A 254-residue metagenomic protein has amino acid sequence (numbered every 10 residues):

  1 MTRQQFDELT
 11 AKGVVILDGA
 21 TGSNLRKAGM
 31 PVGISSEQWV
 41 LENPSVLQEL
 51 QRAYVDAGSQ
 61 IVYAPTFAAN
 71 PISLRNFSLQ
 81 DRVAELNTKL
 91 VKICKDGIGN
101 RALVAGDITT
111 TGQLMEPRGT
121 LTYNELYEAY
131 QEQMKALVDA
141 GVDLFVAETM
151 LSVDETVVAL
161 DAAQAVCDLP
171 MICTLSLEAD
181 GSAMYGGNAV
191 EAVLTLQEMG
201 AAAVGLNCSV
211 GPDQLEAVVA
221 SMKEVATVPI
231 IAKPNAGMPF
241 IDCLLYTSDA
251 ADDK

Functional and structural regions predicted by a protein language model:
F6-E42, F67-L74, N100-E125, L169-D180 (+1 more regions): N-terminal small/glycine-rich loop or linker at the start of catalytic domains across soluble metabolic enzymes
G19, Y54, C94, F145 (+1 more regions): Conserved, mostly hydrophobic/aromatic
S35-E42, V55, I61-V83, V142-T156 (+1 more regions): Glycine-rich, proline-tolerant flexible connector loops at the mouths of alpha/beta enzymes
L47-Q51, L86, L90, Q133 (+2 more regions): Alpha-helical packing segments of well-folded alpha/beta enzyme cores
I61, V83-N87, V91-V138, V142: Active-site beta->alpha loop and helix N-cap motifs at the rims of alpha/beta catalytic domains
L79-R101, V157-C173, S221-P234: Alpha-helix-loop-beta-strand connector modules within alpha/beta enzyme cores
T120-A147, L151-M171, Y185-V228: Alpha/beta enzyme core
Y246-K254: Single conserved hydrophobic/aromatic residue that forms the stacking wall/gate of nucleotide- or nucleobase-binding
